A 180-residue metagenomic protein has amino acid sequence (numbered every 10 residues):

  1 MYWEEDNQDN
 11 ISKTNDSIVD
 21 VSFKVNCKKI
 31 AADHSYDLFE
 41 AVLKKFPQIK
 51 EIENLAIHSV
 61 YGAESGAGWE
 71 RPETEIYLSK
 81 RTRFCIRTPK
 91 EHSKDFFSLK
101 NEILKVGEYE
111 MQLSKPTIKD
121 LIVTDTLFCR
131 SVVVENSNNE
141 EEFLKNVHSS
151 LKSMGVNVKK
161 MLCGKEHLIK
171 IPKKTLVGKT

Functional and structural regions predicted by a protein language model:
M1-T180: RNA-interacting cores
